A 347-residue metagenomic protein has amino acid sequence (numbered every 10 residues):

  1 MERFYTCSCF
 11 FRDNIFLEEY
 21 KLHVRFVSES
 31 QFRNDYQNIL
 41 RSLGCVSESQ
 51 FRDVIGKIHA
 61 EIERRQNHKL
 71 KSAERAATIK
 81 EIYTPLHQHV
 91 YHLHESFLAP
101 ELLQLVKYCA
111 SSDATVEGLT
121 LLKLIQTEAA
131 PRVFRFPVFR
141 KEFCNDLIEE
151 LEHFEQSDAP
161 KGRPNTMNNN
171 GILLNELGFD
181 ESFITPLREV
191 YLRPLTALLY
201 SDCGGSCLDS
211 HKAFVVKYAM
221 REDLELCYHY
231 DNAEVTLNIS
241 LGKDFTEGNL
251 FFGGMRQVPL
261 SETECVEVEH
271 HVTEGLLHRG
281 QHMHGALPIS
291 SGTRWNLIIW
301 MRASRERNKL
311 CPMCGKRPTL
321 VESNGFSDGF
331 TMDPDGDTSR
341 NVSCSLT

Functional and structural regions predicted by a protein language model:
M1-P131, V321-T347: Fe(II)/2-oxoglutarate
D13, E29, R33-Y36, E48-F51 (+10 more regions): Generic preference for well-ordered alpha-helical elements
N14, N34, N38, N67 (+10 more regions): Detector for Asparagine
I55-I62, V106, F183-R188, V272 (+1 more regions): Generic hydrophobic, helix-prone segments enriched in Leu/Val/Ile
V90-L98, L102-C207, P318, S345: Non-heme Fe(II)/2-oxoglutarate
V190, T273, S327-G329: Long, low-complexity intrinsically disordered regions
A197-N324, V342-T347: Catalytic core of non-heme Fe(II) oxygenases with the double-stranded beta-helix
